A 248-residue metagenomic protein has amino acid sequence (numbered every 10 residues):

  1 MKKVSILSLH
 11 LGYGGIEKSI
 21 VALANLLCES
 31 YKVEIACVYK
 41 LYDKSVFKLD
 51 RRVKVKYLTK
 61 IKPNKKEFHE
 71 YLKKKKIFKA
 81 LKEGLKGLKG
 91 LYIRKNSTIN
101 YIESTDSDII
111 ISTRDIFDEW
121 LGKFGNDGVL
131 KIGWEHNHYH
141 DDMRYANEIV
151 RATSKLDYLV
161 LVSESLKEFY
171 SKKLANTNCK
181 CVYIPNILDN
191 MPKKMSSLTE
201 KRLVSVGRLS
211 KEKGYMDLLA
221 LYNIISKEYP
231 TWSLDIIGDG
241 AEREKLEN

Functional and structural regions predicted by a protein language model:
I6-Y13, L26, S30-L85, K180-C181: N-terminal strand-loop element at the rim of the active site of nucleotide-sugar-dependent glycosyltransferases
L7-S8, V162, L203-G207, I237: Short hydrophobic "strand-cap" motifs at the C-terminus of beta-strands
E17-A22, K201, S205-I224, A241-E244: A conserved mid-protein helix/loop that constitutes part of the nucleotide-sugar donor-binding site
I35-D43, V206, S233-L246: Glycosyltransferase donor-sugar binding loop
L91-R94, S112-F117: Short His-centered aromatic/hydrophobic patch
K95-S104, H138-L161: Membrane-proximal helix-turn-helix segments that form the acceptor-binding/catalytic region of lipid-linked
I116-W120, G128-Y145: A short, histidine- and acid-enriched strand-loop-helix "catalytic/donor-clamping" loop that lines the nucleotide-sugar
G133-H140, S154-P192: Donor nucleotide-sugar binding/catalytic pocket of nucleotide-sugar-dependent glycosyltransferases
